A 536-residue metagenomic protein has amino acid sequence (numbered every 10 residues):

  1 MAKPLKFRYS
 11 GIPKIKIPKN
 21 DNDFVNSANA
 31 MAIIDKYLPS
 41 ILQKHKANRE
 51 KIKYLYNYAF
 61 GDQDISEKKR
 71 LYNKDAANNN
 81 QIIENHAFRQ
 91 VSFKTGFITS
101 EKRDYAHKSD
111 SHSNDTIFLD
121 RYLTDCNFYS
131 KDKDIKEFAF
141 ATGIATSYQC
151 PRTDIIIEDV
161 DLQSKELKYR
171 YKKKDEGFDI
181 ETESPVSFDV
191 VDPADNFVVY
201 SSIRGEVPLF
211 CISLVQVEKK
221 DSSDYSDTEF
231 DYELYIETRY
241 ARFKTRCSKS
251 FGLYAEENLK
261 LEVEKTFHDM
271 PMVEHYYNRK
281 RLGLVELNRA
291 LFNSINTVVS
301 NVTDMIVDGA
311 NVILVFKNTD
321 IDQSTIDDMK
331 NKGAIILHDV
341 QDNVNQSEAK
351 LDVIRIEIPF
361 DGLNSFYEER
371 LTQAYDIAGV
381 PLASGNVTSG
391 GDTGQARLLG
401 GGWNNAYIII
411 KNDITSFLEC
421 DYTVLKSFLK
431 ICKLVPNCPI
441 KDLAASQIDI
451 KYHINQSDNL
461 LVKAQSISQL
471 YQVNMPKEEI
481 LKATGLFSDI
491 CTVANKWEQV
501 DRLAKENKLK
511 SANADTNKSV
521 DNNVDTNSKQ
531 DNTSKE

Functional and structural regions predicted by a protein language model:
M1-V191, K529-E536: Extended, helix-rich architectural segments
N26, A30, K51, D115 (+10 more regions): Alpha-helical structural motif
A106-S113, L123-S130, D134, N278-R289 (+5 more regions): Generic amphipathic alpha-helical segments used as scaffolds and interaction surfaces in large, multi-domain proteins
I117-T124, F128, D192, N293 (+7 more regions): A broad, structural surface signal
Y129-K280: Extended, regular secondary-structure scaffolds
S250-G394, L398: Extended, charged amphipathic alpha-helical segments
D328-N331, I335-S347, I354, I358-E536: C-terminal helix-loop subdomains that flank or include functional centers
